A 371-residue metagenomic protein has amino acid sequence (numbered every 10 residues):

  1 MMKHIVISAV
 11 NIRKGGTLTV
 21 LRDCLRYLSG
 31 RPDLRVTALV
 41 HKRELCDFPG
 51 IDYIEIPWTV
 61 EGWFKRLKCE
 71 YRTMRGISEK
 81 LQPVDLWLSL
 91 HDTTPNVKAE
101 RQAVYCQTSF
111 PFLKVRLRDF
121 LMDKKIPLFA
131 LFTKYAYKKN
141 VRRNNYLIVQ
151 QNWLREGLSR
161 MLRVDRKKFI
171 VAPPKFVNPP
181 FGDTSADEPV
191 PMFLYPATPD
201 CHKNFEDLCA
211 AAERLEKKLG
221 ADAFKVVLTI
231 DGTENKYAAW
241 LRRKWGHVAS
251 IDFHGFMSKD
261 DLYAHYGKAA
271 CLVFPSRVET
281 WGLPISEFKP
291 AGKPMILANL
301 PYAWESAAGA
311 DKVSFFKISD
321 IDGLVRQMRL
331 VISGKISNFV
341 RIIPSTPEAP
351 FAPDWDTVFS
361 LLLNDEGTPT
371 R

Functional and structural regions predicted by a protein language model:
V6, A186-K203, C209-A212: Conserved donor-binding/catalytic core segment of Leloir-type glycosyltransferases
V6-I7, V20-Y27, R31-T93: Active-site donor-binding segments of glycosyltransferases and PAPS-dependent sulfotransferases
L39-R43, F224-W240, G255: Glycosyltransferase donor-sugar binding loop
S78-L81, A264-A269: Short alpha-helical donor nucleotide-sugar binding micro-motif in glycosyltransferases
I126-L147: Membrane-proximal helix-turn-helix segments that form the acceptor-binding/catalytic region of lipid-linked
R142-F181: Donor nucleotide-sugar binding/catalytic pocket of nucleotide-sugar-dependent glycosyltransferases
A238-D260: Nucleotide-activated donor-binding/catalytic signature segment of Leloir-type glycosyltransferases, i.e., the conserved
R277: Aromatic "clamp/platform" in nucleotide-sugar-dependent glycosyltransferases that forms part of the donor/acceptor
